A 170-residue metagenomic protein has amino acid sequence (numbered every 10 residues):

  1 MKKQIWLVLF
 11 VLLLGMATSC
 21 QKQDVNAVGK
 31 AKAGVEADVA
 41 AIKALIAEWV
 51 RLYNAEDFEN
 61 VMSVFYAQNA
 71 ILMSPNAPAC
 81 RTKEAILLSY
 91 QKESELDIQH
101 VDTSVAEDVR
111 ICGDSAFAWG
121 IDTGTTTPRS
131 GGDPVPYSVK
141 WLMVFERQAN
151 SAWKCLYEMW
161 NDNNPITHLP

Functional and structural regions predicted by a protein language model:
M1-Q4: Positively charged n-region of N-terminal signal peptides that target proteins for export
V8-M16: Bacterial N-terminal signal peptides
C20-V64, L169-P170: Short, low-complexity N-terminal intrinsically disordered segments enriched in polar/charged residues
Q21-N26, S138-I166: Short beta-strand edge/turn micro-motifs at domain boundaries
V39-A40, F58-C112, I121, D133-P136: A solvent-exposed, acidic/Ser-Thr-rich amphipathic alpha-helical stretch
G113-S115, N150: Residue-level signal for tight coil/turn positions that link beta-strands
G120-T127: Generic short beta-strand segments
R129-G131: Extracellular loop and loop/strand-boundary signature of outer-membrane beta-barrel proteins
